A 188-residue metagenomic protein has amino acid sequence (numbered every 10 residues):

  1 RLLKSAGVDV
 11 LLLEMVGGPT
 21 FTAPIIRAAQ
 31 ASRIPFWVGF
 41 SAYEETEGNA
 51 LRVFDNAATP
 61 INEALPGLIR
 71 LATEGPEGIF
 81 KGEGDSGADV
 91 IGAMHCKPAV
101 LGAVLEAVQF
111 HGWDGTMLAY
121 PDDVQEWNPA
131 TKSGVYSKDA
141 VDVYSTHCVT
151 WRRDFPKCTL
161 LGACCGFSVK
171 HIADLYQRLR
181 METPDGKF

Functional and structural regions predicted by a protein language model:
R1-F188: Domain-level signal for soluble alpha/beta catalytic cores
